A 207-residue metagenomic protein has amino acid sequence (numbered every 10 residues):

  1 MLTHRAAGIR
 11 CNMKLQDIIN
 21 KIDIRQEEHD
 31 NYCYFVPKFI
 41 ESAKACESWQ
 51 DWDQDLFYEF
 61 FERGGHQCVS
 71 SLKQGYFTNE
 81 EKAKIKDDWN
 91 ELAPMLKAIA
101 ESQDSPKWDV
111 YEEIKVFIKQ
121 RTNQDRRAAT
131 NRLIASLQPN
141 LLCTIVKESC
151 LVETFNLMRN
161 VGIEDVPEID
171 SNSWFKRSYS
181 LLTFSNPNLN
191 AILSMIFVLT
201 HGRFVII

Functional and structural regions predicted by a protein language model:
M1-D125, N140-I207: An N-terminal alpha-helical hairpin/helix-loop-helix interaction module that forms a charged, gly/pro-flexible surface
R127-S136, E153: Elongated alpha-helical scaffolds
